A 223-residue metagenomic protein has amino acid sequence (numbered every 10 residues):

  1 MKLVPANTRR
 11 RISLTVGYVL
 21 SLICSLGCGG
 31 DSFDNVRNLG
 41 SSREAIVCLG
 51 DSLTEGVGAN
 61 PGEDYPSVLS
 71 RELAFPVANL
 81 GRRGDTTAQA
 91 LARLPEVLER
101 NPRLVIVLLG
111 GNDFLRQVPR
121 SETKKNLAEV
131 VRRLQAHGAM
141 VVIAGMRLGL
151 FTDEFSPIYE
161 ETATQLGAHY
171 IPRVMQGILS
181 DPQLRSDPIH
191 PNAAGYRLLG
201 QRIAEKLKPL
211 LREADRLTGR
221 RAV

Functional and structural regions predicted by a protein language model:
K2-V16: Bacterial N-terminal signal peptides that target proteins for export
P5, G29-D31, S67, R71-E72 (+1 more regions): Alpha-helical cap/lid subdomain in secreted, periplasmic, or secretory-pathway luminal O-acyl-processing enzymes
T15, G56, V77, G81 (+3 more regions): A general structural-boundary detector
V16-L22: Hydrophobic helical h-region of N-terminal Sec-dependent signal peptides in bacterial secretory/periplasmic proteins
S25-G27: C-terminal motif of bacterial Sec signal peptides marking the signal peptidase cleavage site
G29-T86, L91-P102: Serine-esterase "nucleophile elbow" of acetyl-processing enzymes
